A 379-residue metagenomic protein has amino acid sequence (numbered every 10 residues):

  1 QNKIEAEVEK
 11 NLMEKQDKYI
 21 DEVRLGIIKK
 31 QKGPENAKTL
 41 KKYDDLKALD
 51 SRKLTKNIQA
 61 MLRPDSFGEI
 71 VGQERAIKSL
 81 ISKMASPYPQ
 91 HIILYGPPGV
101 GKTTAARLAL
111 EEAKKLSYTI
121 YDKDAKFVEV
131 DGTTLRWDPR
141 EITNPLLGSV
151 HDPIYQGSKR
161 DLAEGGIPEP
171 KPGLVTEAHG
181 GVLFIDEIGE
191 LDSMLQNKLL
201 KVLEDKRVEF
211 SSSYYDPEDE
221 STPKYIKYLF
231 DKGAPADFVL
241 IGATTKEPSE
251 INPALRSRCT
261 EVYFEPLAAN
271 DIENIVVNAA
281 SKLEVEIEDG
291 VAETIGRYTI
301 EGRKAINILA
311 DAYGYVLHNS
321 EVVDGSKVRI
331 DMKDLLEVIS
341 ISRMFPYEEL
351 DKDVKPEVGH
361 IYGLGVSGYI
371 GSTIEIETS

Functional and structural regions predicted by a protein language model:
Q1-T55, E375: Interdomain "pre-motor" coupling segment immediately N-terminal to P-loop NTPase/helicase cores
R52-P97: Pre-Walker A (pre-P-loop) alpha-helix and adjacent loop at the N terminus of AAA/AAA+ ATPase modules, a conserved
M84-L135: Walker A/P-loop
T133-R136, T260-E273: Conserved AAA+ ATPase "SRH/arginine-finger" region at the nucleotide-binding site
W137-L147, P170-R207, S211, P248-S257: Conserved AAA+/SF3 P-loop NTPase catalytic/coupling segment centered on the Walker-B
V277, V285-I300: Short conserved motifs of the RecA-like P-loop NTPase core
Y298-L317, K327-D331: The conserved phosphate-sensing helix
G325-S379: C-terminal engagement/docking regions of AAA+ P-loop ATPases
